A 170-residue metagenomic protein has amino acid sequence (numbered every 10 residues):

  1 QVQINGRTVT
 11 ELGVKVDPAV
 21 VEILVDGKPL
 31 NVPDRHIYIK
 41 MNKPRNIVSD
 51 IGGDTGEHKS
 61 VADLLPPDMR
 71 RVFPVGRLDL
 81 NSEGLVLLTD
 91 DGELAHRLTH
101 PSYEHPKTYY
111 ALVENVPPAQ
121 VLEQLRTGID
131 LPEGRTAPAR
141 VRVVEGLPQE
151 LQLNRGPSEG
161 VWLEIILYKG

Functional and structural regions predicted by a protein language model:
Q1-K169: Basic, flexible Lys/Arg- and Gly-enriched helix-loop patches that mediate nucleic-acid binding at interfaces with rRNA
